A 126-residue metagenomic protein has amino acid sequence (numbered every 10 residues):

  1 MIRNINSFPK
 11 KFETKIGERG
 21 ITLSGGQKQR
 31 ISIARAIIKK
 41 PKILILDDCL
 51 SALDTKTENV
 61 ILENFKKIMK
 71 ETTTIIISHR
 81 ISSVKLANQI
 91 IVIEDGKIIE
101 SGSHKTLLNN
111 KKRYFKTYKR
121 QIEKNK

Functional and structural regions predicted by a protein language model:
I2-I31, C49, L53-K56, E123-N125: ABC-fold ATPase nucleotide-binding domain signature/coupling loops
I5-K11, E63, K85-K126: C-terminal portion of ABC ATPase nucleotide-binding domains
I33, I77: Hydrophobic anchor residue at the start of the ABC signature
I38-K42, E71: A short, proline-enriched helix->beta-strand linker immediately N-terminal to the Walker B motif in ABC-type P-loop
L44-D47: Catalytic Walker B motif of ABC-type/P-loop ATPase nucleotide-binding domains
D54-N64: Conserved D-loop/post-Walker B switch-helix segment of ABC ATPase nucleotide-binding domains
K67-I76: Conserved catalytic loops of ABC-family nucleotide-binding domains
M69, S83-K85: A short, surface-exposed alpha-helical micro-motif characterized by mixed small hydrophobic and charged/polar residues
